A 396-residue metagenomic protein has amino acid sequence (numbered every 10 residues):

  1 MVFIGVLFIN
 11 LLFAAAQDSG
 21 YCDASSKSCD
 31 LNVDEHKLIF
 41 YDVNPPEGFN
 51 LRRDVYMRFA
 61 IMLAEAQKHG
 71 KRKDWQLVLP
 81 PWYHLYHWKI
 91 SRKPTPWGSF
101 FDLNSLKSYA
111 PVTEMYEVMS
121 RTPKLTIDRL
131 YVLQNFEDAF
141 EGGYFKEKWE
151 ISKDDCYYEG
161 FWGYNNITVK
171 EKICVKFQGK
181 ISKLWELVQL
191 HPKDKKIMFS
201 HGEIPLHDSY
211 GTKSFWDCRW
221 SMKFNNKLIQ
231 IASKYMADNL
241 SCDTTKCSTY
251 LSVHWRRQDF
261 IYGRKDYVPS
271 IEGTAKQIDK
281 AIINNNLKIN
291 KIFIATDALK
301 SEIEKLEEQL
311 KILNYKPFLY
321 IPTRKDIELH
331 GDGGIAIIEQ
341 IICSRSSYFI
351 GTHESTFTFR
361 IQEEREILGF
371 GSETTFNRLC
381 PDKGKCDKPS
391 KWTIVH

Functional and structural regions predicted by a protein language model:
M1-A16: Cleavable N-terminal signal peptides of Sec/SRP-targeted secreted and luminal proteins
S25-S28, E35-R264, V268-I271, N290 (+1 more regions): Secretory-pathway glycan-assembly enzymes, especially type II membrane glycosyltransferases that use nucleotide-sugar
R52-Y56, I271, L299-I303, A336-E339 (+2 more regions): Generic preference for well-ordered alpha-helical elements
M57-A64, A275, D279, E307 (+3 more regions): Amphipathic alpha-helical interaction motifs in eukaryotic regulatory proteins
I282-L329: Catalytic donor nucleotide-activated moiety binding site of glycosyltransferases and closely related
A336-P381: A donor-sugar binding/catalytic signature common to diverse glycosyltransferases and related nucleotide-sugar
F376-H396: Leloir-type glycosyltransferase catalytic cores
